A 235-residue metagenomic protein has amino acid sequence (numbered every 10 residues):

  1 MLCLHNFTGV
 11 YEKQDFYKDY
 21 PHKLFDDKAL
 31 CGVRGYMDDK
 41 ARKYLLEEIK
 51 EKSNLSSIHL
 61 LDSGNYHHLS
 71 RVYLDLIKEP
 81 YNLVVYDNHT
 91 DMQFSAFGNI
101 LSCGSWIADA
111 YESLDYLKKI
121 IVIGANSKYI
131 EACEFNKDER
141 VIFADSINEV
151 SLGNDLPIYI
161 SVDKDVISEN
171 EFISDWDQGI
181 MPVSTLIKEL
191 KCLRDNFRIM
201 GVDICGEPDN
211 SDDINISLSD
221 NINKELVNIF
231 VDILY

Functional and structural regions predicted by a protein language model:
L2-L61, N65-N82, S105, D115 (+1 more regions): Catalytic cores of soluble, metal-dependent hydrolases
S70-L74, Q93-N99: Short, conserved acidic/polar surface loops in the N-terminal third of protein domains
L83-S95, W106: Long, hydrophobic, well-ordered secondary-structure blocks that form the structural core and pocket-lining surfaces
G98-L101, M181: Glycine- and acidic-residue-enriched helix-capping/strand-helix junction motifs
